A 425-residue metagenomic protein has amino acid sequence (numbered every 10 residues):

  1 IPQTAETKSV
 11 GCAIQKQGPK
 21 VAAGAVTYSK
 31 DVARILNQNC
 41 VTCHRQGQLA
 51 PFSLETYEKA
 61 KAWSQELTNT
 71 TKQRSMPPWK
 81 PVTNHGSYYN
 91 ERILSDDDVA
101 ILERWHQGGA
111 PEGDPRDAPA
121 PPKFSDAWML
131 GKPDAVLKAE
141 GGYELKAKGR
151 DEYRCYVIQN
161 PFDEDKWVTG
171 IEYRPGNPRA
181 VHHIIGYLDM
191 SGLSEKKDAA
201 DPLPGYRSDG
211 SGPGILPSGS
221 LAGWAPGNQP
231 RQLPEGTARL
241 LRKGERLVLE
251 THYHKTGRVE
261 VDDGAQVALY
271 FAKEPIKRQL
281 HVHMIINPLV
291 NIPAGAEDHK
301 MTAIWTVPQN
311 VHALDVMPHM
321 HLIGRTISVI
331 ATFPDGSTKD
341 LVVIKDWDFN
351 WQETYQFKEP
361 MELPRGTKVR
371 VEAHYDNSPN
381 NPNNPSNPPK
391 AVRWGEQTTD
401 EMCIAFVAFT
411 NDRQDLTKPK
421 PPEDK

Functional and structural regions predicted by a protein language model:
T4-P161, G244-E250: Aromatic- and Gly/Pro-enriched helix-to-coil junctions and flexible linker segments
P78-E91, D117-H312, P318-D424: Beta-strand-centric surfaces of beta-sandwich/beta-rich domains
